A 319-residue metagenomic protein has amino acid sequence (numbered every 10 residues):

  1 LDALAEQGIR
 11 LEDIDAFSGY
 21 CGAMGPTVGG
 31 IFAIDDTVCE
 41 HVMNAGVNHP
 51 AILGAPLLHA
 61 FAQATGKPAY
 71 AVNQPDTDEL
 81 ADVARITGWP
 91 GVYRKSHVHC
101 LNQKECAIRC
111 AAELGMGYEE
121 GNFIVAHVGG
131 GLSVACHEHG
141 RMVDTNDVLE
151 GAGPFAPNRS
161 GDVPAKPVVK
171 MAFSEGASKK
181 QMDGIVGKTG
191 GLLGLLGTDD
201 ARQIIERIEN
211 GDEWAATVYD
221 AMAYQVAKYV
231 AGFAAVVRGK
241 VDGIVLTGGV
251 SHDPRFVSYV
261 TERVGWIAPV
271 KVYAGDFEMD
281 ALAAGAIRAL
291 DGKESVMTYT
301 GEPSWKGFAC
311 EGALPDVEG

Functional and structural regions predicted by a protein language model:
D2-A16, E113-M116, V230-D242: Phosphate/pyrophosphate-binding loops at sites that engage ATP/ADP/AMP, CoA/4′-phosphopantetheine, polyphosphate
L4-P50, P68, D76-T87: Short beta-strand-loop/turn "lid" adjacent to the catalytic site in phosphate-handling enzymes
A16-G19, P68-Q74, I124-A126, C136 (+2 more regions): General beta-strand structural signal in soluble alpha/beta enzymes
L53-A60, A71, I86, G91-N122 (+3 more regions): Glycine-rich phosphate-binding loop plus the immediately following alpha-helix
G184-R238: Adenine-nucleotide phosphate-binding core of ATP-dependent small-molecule kinases
V241-V260: Glycine-rich phosphate-binding loops at beta-strand->alpha-helix junctions
S251-H252, K271-P315: Glycine-rich phosphate-binding/hydrolytic loop that grips phosphoryl groups
